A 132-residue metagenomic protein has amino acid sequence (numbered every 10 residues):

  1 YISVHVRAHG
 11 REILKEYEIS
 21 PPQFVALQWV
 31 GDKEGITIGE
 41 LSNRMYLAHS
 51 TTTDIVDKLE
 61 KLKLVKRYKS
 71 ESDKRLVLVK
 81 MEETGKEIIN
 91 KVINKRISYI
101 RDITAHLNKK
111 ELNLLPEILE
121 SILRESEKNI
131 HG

Functional and structural regions predicted by a protein language model:
Y1-H5: Long, low-complexity, charged/polar intrinsically disordered regions in eukaryotic proteins
R7, D57-L114: Charged, amphipathic alpha-helical coiled-coil/dimerization segments
A8-A48: N-terminal helix-turn-helix DNA-binding core of bacterial DNA-binding proteins
R11-K15, S70, T104, E127 (+1 more regions): Short, flexible helix-adjacent loops and helix caps
Y17-P22, T51, E82, A105-N108: Short helix-coil-helix linker/hinge
I38-G39, S50, D57, V77: Residues within helix-turn-helix
K110-G132: C-terminal regulatory/oligomerization modules of transcriptional regulators
